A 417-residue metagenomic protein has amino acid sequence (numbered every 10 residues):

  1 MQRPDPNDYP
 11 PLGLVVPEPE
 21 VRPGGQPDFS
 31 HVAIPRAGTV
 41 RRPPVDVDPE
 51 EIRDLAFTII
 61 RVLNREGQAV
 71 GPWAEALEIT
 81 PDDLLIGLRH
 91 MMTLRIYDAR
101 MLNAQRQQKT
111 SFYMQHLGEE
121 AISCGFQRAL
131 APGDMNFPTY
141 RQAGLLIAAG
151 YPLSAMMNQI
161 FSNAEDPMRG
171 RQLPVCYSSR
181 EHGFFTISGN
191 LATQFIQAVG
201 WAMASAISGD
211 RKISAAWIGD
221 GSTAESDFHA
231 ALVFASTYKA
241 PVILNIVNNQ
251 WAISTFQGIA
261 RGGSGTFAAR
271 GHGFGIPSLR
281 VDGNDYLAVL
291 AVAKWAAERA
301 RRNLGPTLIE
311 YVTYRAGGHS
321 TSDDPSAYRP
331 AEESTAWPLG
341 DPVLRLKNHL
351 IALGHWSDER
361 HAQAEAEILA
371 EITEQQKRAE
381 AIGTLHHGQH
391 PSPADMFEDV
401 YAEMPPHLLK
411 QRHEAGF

Functional and structural regions predicted by a protein language model:
M1-I122, G317, S326, A331-F417: Conserved acidic/glycine
D46, F228-A231, A291-E298: Glycine-rich, charged/polar anion/phosphate-binding loops that engage phosphate groups from diverse ligands
I96, N103-A240, N245, F256-G263 (+2 more regions): Cofactor-binding active-site loop characterized by glycine-rich and histidine/acidic residues
R141, V247-Q250, G283-N284, V312-Y314: Short, ordered loop/turn segments at secondary-structure junctions
G144, Q250-I253, A269, R315-G317: Short gly/pro/ser/thr-enriched loop/turn and capping motifs at secondary-structure boundaries
M203-D210, G263-W295, P338-E365: Conserved thiamine diphosphate
G258-G262, T321-E332: Short, surface-exposed, charged loop/turn segments at secondary-structure junctions
